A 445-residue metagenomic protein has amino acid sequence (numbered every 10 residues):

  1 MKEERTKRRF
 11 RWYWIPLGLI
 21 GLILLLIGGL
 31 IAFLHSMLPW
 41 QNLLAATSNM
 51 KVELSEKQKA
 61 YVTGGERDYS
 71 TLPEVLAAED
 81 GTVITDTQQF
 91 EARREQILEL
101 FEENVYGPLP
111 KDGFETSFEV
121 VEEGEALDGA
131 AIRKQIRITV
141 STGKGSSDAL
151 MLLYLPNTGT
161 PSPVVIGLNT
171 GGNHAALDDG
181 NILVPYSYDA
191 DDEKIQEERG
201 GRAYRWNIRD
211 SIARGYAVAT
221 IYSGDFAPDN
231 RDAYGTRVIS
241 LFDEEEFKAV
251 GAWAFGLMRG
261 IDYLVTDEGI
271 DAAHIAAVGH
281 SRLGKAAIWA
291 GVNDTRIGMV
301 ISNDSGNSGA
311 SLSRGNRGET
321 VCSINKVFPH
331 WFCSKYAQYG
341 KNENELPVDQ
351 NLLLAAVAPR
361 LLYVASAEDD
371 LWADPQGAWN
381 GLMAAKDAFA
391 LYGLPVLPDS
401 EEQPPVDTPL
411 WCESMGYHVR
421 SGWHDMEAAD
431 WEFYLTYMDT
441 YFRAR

Functional and structural regions predicted by a protein language model:
K2-A149, N157-T158, D178-G180, D439-F442: N-terminal targeting or regulatory segments adjacent to alpha/beta-hydrolase or S9 domains
L150-L153, P161-T170: Short beta-strand element of the alpha/beta-hydrolase
L168-R259, Y263-T266, S313-R314: Cap/lid segment of the alpha/beta-hydrolase catalytic domain
R259-E319, N342: Primarily recognizes the serine-hydrolase "nucleophile elbow" in alpha/beta-hydrolase and SGNH/GDSL folds
S302-L353, A378-S400: Mobile cap/lid helix-loop segments that gate and shape the active-site cleft of serine hydrolases
A358-A373, R420-S421: Conserved strand-to-loop "acid loop" that flanks and positions the catalytic carboxylate
L371-G381, E427: Conserved alpha/beta-hydrolase "acid-adjacent" motif
L382-R445: C-terminal catalytic histidine-bearing segment of alpha/beta-hydrolase fold enzymes
